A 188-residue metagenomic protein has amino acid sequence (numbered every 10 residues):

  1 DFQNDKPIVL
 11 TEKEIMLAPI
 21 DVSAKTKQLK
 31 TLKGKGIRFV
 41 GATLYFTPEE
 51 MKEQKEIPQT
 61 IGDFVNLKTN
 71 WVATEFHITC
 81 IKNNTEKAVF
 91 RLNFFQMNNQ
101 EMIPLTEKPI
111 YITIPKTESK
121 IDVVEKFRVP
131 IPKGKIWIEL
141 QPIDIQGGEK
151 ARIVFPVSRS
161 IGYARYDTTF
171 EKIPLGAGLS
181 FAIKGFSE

Functional and structural regions predicted by a protein language model:
D1-K27: Periplasmic N-terminal soluble interaction domains immediately after the signal peptide in Gram-negative
K13-I20, L44-Y45, E50-Q54: Periplasmic N-terminal gating module of Gram-negative TonB-dependent outer-membrane receptors
P19, E75, K87-R91: Exposed beta-strand and adjacent loop surfaces of beta-rich binding modules that mediate intermolecular recognition
T26-E50: N-terminal periplasmic "start-of-domain" segments of outer-membrane beta-barrel proteins
M51-T69, K120-V123: Short beta-strands within extracellular/lumenal beta-sheet-rich domains
N70-N84, I138-L140: A short beta-strand element within beta-rich, extracytoplasmic domains of secreted/secretory-pathway proteins
T85-R159: Aromatic- and Gly/Pro-enriched, solvent-exposed loop/edge beta-strand patches characteristic of beta-rich domains
R159-E188: PGST-rich, cysteine-poor low-complexity/disordered linker and tail segments that act as flexible spacers
